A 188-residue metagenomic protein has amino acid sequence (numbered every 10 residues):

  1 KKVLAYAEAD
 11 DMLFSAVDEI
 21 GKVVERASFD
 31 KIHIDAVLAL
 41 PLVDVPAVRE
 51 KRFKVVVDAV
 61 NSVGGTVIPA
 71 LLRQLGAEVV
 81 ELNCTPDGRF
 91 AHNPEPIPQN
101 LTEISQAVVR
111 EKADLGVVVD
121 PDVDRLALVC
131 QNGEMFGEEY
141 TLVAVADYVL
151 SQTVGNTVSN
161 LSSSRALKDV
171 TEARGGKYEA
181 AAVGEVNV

Functional and structural regions predicted by a protein language model:
K1-E111: Gly/Ser/Thr-enriched, mixed-charge loops and adjacent short helices that form phosphate/oxyanion-binding elements
K2-D35, A39, C130-V188: Proline/glycine-rich low-complexity loops and linkers
T66-A70, A91-E95, L126-N132, L167-A173: Short acidic, glycine/serine/threonine-rich loops at helix termini
G76, C84, V129-C130, K177: A generic, residue-level signal for flexible/boundary positions that often mark functional hotspots
I104, D114, E185-V188: Glycine-rich, charged/polar anion/phosphate-binding loops that engage phosphate groups from diverse ligands
E111-A113, V154: Short, high-confidence coil segments that cap the C-terminus of an alpha-helix and link into the following beta-strand
V117: Short, surface-exposed polybasic-aromatic patches that bind anionic ligands, especially phosphate groups
